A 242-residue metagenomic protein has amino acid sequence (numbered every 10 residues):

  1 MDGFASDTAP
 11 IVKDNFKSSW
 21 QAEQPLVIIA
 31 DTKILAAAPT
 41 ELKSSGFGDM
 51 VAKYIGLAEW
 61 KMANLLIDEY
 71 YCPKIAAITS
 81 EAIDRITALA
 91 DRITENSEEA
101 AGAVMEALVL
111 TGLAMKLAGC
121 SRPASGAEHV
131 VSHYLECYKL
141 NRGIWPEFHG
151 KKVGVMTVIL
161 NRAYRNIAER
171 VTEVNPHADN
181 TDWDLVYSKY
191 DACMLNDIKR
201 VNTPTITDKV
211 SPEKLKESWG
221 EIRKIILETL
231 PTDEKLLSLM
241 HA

Functional and structural regions predicted by a protein language model:
M1-A82: A glycine/threonine-rich phosphate-anchoring loop and its flanking beta-alpha core in nucleotide/phosphate-binding
A77-S238: Active-site segments that bind and position negatively charged phosphate/pyrophosphate groups
